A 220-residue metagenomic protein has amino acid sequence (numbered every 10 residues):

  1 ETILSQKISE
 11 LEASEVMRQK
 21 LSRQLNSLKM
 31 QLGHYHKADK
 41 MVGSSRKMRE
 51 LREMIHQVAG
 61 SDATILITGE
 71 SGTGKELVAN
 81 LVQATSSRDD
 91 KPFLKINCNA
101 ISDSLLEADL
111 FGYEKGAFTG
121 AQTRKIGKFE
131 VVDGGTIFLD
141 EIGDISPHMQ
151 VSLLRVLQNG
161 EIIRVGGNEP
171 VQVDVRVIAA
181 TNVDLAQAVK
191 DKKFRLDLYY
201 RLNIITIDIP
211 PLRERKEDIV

Functional and structural regions predicted by a protein language model:
T2-I3, L110: CheY-like receiver
I3-T68: Flexible nucleotide-interacting loop at or near the entrance of a catalytic core
L32, V82, S86, S102-L105 (+5 more regions): Hydrophobic aliphatic residues
K40, E53-G120, E130-S146, P211-E217: Conserved post-Walker A coupling segment in P-loop NTPases
S86-K91, G166-R176, V183-V220: Nucleotide-binding/hydrolysis machinery
G116-T123, N159-R164, Q187: Short gly/ser/thr-rich secondary-structure transition/capping motifs
F138-L139, R155, V175-T181: Structural recognition of the conserved hydrophobic beta-strand(s) that form the central parallel beta-sheet of P-loop
